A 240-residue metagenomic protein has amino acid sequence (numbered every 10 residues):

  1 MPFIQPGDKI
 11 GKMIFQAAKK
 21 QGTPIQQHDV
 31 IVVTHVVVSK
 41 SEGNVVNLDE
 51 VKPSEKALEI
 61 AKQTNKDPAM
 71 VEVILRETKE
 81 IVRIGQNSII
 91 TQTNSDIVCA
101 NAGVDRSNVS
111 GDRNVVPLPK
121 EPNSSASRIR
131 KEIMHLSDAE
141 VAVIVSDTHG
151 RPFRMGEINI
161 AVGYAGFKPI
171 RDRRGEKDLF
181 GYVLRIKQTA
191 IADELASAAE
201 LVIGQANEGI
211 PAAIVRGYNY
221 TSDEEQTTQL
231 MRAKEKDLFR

Functional and structural regions predicted by a protein language model:
M1-R240: N-terminal and secondary-structure boundary signal
